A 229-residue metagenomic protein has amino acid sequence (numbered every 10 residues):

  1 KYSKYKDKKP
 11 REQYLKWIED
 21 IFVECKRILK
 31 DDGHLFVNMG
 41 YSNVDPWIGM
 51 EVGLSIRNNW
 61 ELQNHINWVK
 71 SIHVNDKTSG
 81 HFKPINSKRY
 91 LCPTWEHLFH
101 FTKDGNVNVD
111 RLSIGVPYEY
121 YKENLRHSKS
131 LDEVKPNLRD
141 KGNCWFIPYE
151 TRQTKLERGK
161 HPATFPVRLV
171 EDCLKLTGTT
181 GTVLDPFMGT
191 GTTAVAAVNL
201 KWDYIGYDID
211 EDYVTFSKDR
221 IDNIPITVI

Functional and structural regions predicted by a protein language model:
K1-F216: Core catalytic lobe of class I
K218-I229: Short, conserved SAM-binding/catalytic segment of Class I S-adenosyl-L-methionine-dependent methyltransferases
